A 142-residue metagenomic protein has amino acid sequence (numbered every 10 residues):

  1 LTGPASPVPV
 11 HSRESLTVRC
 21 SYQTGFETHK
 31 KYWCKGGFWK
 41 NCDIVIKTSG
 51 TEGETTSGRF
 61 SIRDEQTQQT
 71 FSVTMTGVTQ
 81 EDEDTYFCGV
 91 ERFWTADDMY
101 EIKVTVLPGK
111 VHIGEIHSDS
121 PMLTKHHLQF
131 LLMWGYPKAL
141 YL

Functional and structural regions predicted by a protein language model:
L1, K40-N41, Q68-T70, Q80-E81 (+2 more regions): Short loop/beta submotifs within extracellular cysteine-rich repeat domains
G3-P7: Surface-exposed, proline-enriched loop/turn segments that connect beta strands in immunoglobulin-like
V10-T17, F26-T28, Q66-T70, G77-C88: Solvent-exposed loop/turn motifs of extracellular immunoglobulin-like beta-sandwich domains
R13, S21-Q23, G36, R63 (+3 more regions): Structured beta-strand/turn binding interfaces of compact recognition modules in eukaryotic regulators
T24-R59: N-terminal V-set
W33, S72-V73: Short, structured motif recognition centered on aromatic/hydrophobic residues
E81, T85-V111: Extracellular/luminal immunoglobulin-like beta-sandwich modules
G109-L142: Type I single-pass or GPI-anchored cell-surface glycoprotein architecture
